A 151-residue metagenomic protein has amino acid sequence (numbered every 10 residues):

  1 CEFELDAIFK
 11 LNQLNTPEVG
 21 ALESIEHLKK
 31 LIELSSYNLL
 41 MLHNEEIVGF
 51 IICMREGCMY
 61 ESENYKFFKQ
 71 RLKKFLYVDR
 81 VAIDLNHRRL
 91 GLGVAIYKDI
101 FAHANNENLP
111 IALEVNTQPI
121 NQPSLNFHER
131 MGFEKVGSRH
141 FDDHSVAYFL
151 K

Functional and structural regions predicted by a protein language model:
C1-I8: A short beta-loop-alpha structural element at the N-terminal edge of CoA-dependent acyl/N-acetyltransferase catalytic
P17-N44: Active-site rim helix/loop that mediates acceptor-substrate recognition in acyltransferases
K30-L40, G49, M54-C58, Y77: A short helix-loop-beta-strand connector motif used in the catalytic cores of GNAT acetyltransferases and, in some
I52-R80: Conserved acyl-donor/pantetheine-binding loop and adjacent beta-alpha core of acyl/acetyltransferases and related
D79-R89, T117-Q118: A short, internal acetyl-CoA/4′-phosphopantetheine-binding micro-motif in the GNAT/acyltransferase core
I83, R89-A102, R130: Conserved acetyl-CoA-binding loop-helix of GNAT-fold acetyltransferases
A104-T117: Conserved GNAT acetyl-CoA-binding A-motif
Q118-G137: Conserved active-site alpha-helix within GNAT-family acetyltransferase domains
